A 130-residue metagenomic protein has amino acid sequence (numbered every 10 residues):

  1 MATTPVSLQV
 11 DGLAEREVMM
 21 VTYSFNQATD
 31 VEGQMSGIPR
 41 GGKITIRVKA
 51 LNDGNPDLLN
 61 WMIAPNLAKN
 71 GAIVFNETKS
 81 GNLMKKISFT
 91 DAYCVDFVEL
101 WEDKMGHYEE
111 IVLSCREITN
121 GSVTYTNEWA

Functional and structural regions predicted by a protein language model:
M1-A130: Glycine-rich, low-complexity intrinsically disordered segments
